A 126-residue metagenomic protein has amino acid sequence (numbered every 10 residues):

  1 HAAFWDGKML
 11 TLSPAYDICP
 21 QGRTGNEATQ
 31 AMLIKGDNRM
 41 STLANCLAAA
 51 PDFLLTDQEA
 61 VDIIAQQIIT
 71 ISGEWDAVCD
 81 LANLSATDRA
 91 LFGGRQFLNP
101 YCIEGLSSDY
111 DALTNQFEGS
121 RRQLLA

Functional and structural regions predicted by a protein language model:
H1-A126: Anionic ligand-binding catalytic core segments
